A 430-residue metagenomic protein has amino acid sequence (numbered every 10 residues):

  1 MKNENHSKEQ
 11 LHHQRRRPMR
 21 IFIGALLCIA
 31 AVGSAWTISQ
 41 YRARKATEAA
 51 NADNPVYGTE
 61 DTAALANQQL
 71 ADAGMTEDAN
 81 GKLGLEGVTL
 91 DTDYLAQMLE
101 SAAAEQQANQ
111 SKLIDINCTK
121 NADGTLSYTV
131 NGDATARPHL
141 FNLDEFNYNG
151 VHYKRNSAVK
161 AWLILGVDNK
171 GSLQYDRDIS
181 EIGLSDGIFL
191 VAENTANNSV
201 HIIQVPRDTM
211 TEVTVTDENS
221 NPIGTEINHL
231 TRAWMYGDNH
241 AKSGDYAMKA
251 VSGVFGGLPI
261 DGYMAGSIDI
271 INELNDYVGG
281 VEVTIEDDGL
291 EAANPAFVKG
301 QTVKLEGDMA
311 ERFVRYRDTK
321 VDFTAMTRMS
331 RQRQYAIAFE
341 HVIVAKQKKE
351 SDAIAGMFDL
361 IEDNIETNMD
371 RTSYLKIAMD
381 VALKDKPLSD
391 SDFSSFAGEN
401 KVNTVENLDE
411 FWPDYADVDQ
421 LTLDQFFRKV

Functional and structural regions predicted by a protein language model:
M1-P55: Gram-positive cell-envelope targeting signals
H12, W36-V430: Non-catalytic, solvent-exposed segments at the cell envelope interface
